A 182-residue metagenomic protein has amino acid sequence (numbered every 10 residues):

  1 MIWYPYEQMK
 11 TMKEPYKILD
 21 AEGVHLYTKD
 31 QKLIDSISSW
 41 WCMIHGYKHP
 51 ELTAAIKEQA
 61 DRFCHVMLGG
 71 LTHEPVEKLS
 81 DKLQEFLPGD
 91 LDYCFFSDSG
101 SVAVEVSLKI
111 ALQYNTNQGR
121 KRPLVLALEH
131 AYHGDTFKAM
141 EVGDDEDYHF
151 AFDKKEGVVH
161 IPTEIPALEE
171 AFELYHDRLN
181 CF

Functional and structural regions predicted by a protein language model:
M1-L26, S36-S38: Active-site-adjacent loop/helix segments that line or gate small-molecule/cofactor pockets in enzymes
M1-W3, W41, L124, Y132: Tryptophan-centric aromatic hotspots in well-structured domains and transmembrane helices
A21-G23, S39, G46, G100 (+2 more regions): Glycine-centered flexibility sites
K32-Q118: Glycine-rich loop-to-alpha-helix module at the N-terminal edge of alpha/beta enzyme cores
D81-C181: PLP-dependent aspartate aminotransferase-fold enzymes
